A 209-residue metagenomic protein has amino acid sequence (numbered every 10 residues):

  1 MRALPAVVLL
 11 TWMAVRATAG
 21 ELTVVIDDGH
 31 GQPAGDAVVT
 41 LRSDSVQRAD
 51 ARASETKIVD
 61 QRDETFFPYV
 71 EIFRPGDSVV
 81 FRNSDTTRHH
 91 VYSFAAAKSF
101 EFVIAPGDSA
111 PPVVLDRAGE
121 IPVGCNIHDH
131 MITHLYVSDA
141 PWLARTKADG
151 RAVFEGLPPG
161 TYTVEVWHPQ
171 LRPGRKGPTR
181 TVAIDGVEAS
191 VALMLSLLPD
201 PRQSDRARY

Functional and structural regions predicted by a protein language model:
P5-R16: Bacterial N-terminal signal peptides
A19-Y209: Extracytoplasmic copper-binding redox domains, predominantly the cupredoxin/blue-copper superfamily
